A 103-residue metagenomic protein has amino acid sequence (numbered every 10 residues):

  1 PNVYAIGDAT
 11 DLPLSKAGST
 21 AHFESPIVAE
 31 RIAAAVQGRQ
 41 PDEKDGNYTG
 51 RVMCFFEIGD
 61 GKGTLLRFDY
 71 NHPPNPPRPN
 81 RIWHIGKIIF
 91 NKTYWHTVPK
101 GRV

Functional and structural regions predicted by a protein language model:
I6-I58: A conserved FAD-binding loop/helix module that cradles the flavin
D60-V103: C-terminal auxiliary extensions adjacent to catalytic cores
